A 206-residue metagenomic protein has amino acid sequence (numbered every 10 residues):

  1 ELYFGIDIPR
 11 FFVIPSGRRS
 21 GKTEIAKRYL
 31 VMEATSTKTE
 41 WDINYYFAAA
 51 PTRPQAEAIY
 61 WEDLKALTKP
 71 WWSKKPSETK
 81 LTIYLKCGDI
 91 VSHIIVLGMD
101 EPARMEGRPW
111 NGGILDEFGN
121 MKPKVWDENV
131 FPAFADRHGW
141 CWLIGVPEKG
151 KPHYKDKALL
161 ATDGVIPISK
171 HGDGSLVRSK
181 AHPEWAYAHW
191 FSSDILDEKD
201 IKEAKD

Functional and structural regions predicted by a protein language model:
E1-D206: Phosphate/NTP-binding elements of NTP-utilizing enzymes
